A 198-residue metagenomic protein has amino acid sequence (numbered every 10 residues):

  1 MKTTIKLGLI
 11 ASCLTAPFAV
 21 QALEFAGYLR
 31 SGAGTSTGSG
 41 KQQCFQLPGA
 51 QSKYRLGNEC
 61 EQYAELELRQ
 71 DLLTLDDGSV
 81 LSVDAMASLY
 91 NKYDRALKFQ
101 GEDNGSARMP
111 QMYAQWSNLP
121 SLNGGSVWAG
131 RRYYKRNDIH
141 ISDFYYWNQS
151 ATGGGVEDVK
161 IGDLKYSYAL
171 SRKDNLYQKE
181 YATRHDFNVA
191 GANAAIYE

Functional and structural regions predicted by a protein language model:
T3, L7-A11, T15-N123, V159: Beta-barrel outer-membrane channel/assembly domains of diderm bacteria
G32-S36, S88-K92, R132-R136, S171-Y177: Structural signature of outer-membrane beta-barrel domains
G38-F45, D94-E102, D138-Y146, Y177-V189: Outer-membrane beta-barrel translocator domains and adjoining extracellular loop/strand segments of Gram-negative
F45-G49, G130-N137: Flexible, solvent-exposed coil segments and beta strand-coil junctions, predominantly the extracellular/periplasmic
E59-E67, R108-Q111, Q149-G153, F187-G191 (+1 more regions): Transmembrane beta-barrel architecture of outer-membrane proteins
G105, Q111, S126, K135-H140 (+1 more regions): Beta-strand-rich receptor-binding modules of extracellular spikes/adhesins
S121-W128, D163-Y168: Short secondary-structure capping/junction motifs at helix and strand boundaries
Y145-Y146, G154-E198: Signature for the C-terminal beta-barrel architecture of outer-membrane proteins
